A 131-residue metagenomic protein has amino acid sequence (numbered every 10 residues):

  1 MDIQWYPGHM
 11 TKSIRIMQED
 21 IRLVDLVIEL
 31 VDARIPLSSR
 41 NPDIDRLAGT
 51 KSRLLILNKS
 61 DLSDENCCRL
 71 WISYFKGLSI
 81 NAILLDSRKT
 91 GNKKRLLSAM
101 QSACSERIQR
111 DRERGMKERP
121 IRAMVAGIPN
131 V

Functional and structural regions predicted by a protein language model:
M1, W5, K59, L84: Conserved short-loop catalytic and cofactor-binding motifs
M1-G49: N-terminal accessory targeting/assembly segments
V31, R40, N58-K59, G127: A secondary-structure boundary/capping signal
S52-L54, S60-G127: Canonical P-loop GTPase G-domain recognition
V131: ATP-binding Walker
